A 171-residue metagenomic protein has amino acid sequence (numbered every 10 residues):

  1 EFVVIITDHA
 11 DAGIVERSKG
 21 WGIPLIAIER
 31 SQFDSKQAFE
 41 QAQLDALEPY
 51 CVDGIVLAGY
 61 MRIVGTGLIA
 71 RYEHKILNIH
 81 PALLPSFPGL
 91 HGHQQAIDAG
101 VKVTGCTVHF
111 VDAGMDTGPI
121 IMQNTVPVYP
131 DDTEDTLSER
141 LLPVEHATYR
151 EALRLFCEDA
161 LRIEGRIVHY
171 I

Functional and structural regions predicted by a protein language model:
E1-C51: N-terminal glycine-/serine-/threonine-rich beta1-alpha1-beta2 phosphate-ribose binding loop of Rossmann-like
D8, G54-Y170: Donor/substrate-binding cores of folate-linked one-carbon enzymes
